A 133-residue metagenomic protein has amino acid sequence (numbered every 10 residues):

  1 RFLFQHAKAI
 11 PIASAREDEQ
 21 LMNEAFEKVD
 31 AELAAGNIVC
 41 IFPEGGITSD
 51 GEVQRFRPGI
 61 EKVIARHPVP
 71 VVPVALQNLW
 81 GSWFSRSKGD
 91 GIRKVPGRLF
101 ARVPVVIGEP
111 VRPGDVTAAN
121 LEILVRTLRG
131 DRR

Functional and structural regions predicted by a protein language model:
R1-A35: Membrane-interfacial amphipathic helices and adjacent loop/beta segments that form the lipid-substrate binding surface
F26, D30, P104-V105, A118-V125: Short, amphipathic alpha-helical "lid/cap" segments that border enzyme active or binding sites
G36-F42: Residue-level preference for the first positions of well-ordered beta-strands
I38, S49-A119: A cross-family acyltransferase "interaction/gating" segment
G45-I47: Short glycine-rich anion-binding loops that position phosphate/pyrophosphate groups of nucleotides and phosphorylated
I123-R133: Short, cationic low-complexity segments
